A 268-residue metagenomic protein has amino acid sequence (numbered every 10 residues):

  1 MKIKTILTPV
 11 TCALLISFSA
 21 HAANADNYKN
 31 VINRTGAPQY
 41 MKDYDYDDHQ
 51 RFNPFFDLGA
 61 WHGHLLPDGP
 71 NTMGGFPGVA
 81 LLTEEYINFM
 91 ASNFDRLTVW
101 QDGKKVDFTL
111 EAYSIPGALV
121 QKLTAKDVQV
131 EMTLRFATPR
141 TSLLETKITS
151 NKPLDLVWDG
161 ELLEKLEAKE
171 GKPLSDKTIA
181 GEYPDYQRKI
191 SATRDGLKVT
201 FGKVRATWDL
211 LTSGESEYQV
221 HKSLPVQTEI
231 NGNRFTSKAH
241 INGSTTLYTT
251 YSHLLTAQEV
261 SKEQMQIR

Functional and structural regions predicted by a protein language model:
M1-V10: Bacterial N-terminal signal peptides that target proteins for export
I3, S19-A22: Extended, charged low-complexity regulatory segments
P9-S17: Bacterial N-terminal signal peptides
H21-R268: Terminal accessory carbohydrate-recognition/targeting modules of carbohydrate-active enzymes
